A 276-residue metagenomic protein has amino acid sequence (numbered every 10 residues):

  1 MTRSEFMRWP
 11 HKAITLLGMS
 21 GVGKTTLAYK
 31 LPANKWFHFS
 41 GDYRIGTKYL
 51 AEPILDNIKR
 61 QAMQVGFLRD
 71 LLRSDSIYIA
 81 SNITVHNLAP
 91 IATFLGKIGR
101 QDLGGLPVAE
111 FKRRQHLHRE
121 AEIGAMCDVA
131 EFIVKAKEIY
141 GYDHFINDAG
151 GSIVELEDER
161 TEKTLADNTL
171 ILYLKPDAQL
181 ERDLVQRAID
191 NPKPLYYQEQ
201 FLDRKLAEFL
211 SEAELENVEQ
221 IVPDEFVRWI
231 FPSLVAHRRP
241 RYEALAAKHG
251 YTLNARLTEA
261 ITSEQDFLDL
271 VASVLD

Functional and structural regions predicted by a protein language model:
L16: Hydrophobic anchor at the beta1->P-loop junction of P-loop NTPases
S20: The conserved Walker
G23: Conserved glycine(s) of the Walker
L27, L31: Hydrophobic positions on the alpha1 helix immediately C-terminal to the Walker A/P-loop
K35-L50: Short beta-strand-centered segment that lines the nucleotide-binding/catalytic pocket of NTP-utilizing
L50, L55-R160: ATP-dependent small-molecule kinase phosphotransfer cores that center on conserved nucleotide phosphate-binding segments
D148-A149, T164-N217: Conserved phosphate-donor/acceptor-positioning beta-strand/loop module used by diverse small-molecule
E214-D276: NTP-dependent small-molecule kinase module
